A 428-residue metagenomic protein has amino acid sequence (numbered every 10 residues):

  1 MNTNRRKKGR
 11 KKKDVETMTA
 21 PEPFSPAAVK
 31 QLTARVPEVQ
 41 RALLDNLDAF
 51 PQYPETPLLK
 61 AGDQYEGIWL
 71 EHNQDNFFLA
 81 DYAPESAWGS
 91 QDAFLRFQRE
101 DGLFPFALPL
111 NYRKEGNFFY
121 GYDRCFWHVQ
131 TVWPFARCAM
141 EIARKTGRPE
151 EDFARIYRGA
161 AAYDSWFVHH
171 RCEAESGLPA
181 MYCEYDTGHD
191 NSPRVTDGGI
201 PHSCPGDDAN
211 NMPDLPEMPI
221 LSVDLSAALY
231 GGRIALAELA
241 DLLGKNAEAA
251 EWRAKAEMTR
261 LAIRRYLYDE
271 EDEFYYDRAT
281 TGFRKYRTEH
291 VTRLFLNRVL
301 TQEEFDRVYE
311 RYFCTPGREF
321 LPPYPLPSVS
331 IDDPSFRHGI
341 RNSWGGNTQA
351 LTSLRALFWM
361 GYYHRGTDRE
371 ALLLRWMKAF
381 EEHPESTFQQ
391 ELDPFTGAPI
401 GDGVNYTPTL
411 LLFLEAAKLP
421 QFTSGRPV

Functional and structural regions predicted by a protein language model:
N2-D14, A180-M181, D190: Short Lys/Arg-rich cationic patches that frequently serve as NLS/NoLS or arginine-rich RNA/DNA-binding motifs
A20-G67, Q91-C125, E173-I220, L261-T348 (+1 more regions): Extended glycan-interaction surfaces of carbohydrate-active proteins
A27-A42, A83-R96, P149-V168, G232 (+4 more regions): Extended, well-ordered alpha-helical scaffold segments
L70-D101, H290-Q302, S353-G366, E370-W376: Alpha-helical support elements that line or immediately flank enzyme active sites and cofactor-binding pockets
L79, C138-E141, G232, L239 (+3 more regions): Core register positions within helices of long alpha-helical scaffolds
V132, A136-A139, S226, R233 (+1 more regions): TPR repeat positional signature
F135-A162, C172-A174: Acidic/aromatic-lined carbohydrate-recognition and catalytic surfaces of CAZymes acting on diverse glycans
E217-G231, E248-E251, K255, Y286 (+1 more regions): Short, contiguous, pocket-lining structural segments that sit at or immediately flank catalytic/ligand-binding sites
